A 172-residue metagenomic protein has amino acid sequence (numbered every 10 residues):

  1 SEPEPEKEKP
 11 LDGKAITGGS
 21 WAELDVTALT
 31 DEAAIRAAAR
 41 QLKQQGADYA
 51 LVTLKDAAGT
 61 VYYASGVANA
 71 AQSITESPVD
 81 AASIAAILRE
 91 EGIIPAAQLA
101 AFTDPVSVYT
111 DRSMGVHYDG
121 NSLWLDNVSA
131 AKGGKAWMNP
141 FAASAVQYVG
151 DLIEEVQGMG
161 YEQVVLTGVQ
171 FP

Functional and structural regions predicted by a protein language model:
E2-A38, L42: Boundary/entry segment of secreted carbohydrate-active catalytic domains
K14-T17, F102-E154: Active-site-adjacent "subsite" loops/lids of carbohydrate-active enzymes
G18-S20, G46-D48, R89-P95, G160-E162: Short, well-ordered coil/turn segments that N-cap beta-strands
S20-L29, S65-P78, K132-Q147: The substrate-binding groove and active-site-proximal loops of carbohydrate-active enzymes, especially glycoside
T27-A34, A57-T60, I74-T75, D104: Acidic-and-aromatic substrate-binding clefts and catalytic sites of carbohydrate-active enzymes
A34-V61, E155-T167: Catalytic domains of carbohydrate-active enzymes, especially glycoside hydrolases
L51, V79-S129, V165: Glycine-rich, aromatic-flanked loop segments that form ligand/cofactor-binding clefts across common enzyme folds
D56-A100, L152, F171-P172: Aromatic-lined substrate-binding rim segments of carbohydrate-active enzymes
